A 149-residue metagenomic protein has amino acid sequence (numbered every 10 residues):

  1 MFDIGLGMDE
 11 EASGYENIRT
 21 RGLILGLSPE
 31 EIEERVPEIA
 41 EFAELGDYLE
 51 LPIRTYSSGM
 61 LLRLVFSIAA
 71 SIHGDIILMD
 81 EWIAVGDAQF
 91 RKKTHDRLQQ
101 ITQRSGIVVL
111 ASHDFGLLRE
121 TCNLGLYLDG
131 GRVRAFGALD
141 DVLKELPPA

Functional and structural regions predicted by a protein language model:
R19, E31-Y48, V65-S67: Conserved ABC ATPase "signature" region
A70-M79: A short, proline-enriched helix->beta-strand linker immediately N-terminal to the Walker B motif in ABC-type P-loop
R91-R104: Helical segment within the ABC ATPase nucleotide-binding domain
S112-H113: H-loop/switch region of ABC-family ATPase nucleotide-binding domains
L118-E120: A short, surface-exposed alpha-helical micro-motif characterized by mixed small hydrophobic and charged/polar residues
F136-G137: ABC ATPase "signature
